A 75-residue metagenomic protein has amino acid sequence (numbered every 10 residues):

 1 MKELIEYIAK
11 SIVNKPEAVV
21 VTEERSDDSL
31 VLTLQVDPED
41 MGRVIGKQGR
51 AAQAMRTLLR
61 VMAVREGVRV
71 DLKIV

Functional and structural regions predicted by a protein language model:
M1-M41, K47, A52-V75: RNA-contacting regions in translation and RNA-metabolism proteins, encompassing KH/S1 modules where present
